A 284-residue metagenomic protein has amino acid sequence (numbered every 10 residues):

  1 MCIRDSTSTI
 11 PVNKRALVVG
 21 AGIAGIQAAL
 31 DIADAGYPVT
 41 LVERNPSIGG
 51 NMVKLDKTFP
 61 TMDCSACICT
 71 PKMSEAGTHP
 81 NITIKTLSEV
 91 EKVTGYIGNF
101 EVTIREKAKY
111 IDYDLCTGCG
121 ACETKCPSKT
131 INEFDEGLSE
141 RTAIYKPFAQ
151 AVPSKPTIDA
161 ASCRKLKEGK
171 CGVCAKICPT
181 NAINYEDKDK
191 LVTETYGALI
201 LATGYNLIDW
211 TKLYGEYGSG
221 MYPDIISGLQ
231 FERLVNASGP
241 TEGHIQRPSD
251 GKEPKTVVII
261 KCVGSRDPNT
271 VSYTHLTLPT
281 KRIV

Functional and structural regions predicted by a protein language model:
M1-D5, T274-T280: Conserved small/polar residues in nucleotide/adenosyl-binding loops
R4-K14: A short, basic/flexible loop-to-alpha-helix module at the beginning of a structural domain
T7, N45-P71, K85-T117, T124-I226: Non-heme iron-sulfur electron-transfer modules
R15, P38, P254-V258: Residues that mark the start of a beta-strand
L17-P38: N-terminal Rossmann-like FAD-binding beta1-loop-alpha1 element of flavoenzymes
V42: The conserved SAM/SAH-binding core of class I Rossmann-like methyltransferase domains, concentrating on the hydrophobic
G239-L276: Rossmann-like dinucleotide-binding core of oxidoreductases
